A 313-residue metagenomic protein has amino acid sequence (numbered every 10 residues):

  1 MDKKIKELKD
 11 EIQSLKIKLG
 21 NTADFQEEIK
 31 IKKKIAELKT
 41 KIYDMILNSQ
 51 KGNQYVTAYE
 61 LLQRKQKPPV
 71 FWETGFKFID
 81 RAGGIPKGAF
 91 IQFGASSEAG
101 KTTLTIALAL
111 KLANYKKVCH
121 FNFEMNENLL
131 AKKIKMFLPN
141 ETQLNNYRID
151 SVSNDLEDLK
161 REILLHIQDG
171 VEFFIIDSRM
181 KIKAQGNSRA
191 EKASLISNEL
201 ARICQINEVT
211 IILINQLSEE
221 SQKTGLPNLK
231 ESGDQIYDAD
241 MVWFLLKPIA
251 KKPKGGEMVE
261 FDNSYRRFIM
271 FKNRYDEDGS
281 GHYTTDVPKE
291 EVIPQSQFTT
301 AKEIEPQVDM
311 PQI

Functional and structural regions predicted by a protein language model:
M1-L19, E27-I42, N114, L156-E157 (+3 more regions): C-terminal regions of RecA-like/P-loop NTPase motor modules
K34, D44-N140: The Walker A/P-loop phosphate-binding site
F76, D80-A82, K111-G170, A184-Q185 (+2 more regions): Cytosolic-facing regulatory segments adjacent to core modules
I91-F93, C119-F121, D150, I212 (+1 more regions): Hydrophobic/aromatic beta-strand patches that form the interior of the parallel beta-sheet core in alpha/beta enzyme
N122, I175, L213-I214, D238: Generic enzyme active-site microenvironment
M125, V209, L213-Q216: Conserved H-loop
L129-I134, E162, I196-E199, D234 (+1 more regions): Alpha-helical scaffold elements adjacent to nucleotide-binding pockets in ATP/GTP-utilizing enzyme cores
D150-V209: Phosphate-binding/switch loop-helix module in NTP-utilizing enzymes
